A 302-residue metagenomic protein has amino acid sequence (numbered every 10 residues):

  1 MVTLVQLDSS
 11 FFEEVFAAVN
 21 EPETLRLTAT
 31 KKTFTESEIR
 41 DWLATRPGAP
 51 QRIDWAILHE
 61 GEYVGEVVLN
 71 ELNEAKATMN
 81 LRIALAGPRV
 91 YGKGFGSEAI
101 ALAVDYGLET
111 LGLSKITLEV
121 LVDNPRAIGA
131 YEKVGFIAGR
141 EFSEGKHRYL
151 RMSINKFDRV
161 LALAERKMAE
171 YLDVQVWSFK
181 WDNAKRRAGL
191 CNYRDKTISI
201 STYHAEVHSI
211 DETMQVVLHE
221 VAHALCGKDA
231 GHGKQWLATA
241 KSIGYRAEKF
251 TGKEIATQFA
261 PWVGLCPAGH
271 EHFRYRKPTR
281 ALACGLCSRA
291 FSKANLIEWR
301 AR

Functional and structural regions predicted by a protein language model:
M1-D41: A short, well-structured alpha-helix characteristic of acyl/acetyltransferase catalytic modules
K31-R89: Acetyl-CoA-dependent GNAT
L58, R82-F95, L121, I200 (+1 more regions): A short, internal acetyl-CoA/4′-phosphopantetheine-binding micro-motif in the GNAT/acyltransferase core
V90, G94-A103, T213: Conserved acetyl-CoA pyrophosphate-binding loop and the N-cap/start of the following alpha-helix in GNAT-like
S97, V122-R140, Y245, K249-F250: Conserved active-site alpha-helix within GNAT-family acetyltransferase domains
E109-E119: Conserved GNAT acetyl-CoA-binding A-motif
T117-V120, E132-M152: Conserved catalytic-core motifs of GNAT/GCN5-like acyltransferases
N155-Q215, A224-R302: Active-site-proximal or metal-binding-adjacent scaffold patches in catalytic folds
